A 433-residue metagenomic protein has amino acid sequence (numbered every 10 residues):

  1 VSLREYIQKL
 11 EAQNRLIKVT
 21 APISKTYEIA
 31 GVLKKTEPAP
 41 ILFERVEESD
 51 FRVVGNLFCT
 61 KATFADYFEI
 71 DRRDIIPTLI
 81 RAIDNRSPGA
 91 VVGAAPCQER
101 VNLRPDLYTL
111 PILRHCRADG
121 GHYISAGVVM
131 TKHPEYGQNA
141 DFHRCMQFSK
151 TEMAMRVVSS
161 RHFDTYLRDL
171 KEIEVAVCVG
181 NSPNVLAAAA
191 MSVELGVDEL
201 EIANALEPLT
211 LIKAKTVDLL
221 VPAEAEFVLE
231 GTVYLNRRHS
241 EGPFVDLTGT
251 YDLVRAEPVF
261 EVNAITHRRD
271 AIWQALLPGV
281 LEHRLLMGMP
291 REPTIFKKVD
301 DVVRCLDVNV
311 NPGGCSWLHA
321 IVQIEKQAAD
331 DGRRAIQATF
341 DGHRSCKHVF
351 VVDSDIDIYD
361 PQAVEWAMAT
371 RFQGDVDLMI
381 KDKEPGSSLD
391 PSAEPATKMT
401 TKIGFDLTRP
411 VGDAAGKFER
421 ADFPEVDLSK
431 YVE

Functional and structural regions predicted by a protein language model:
V1-F244, G249-V259, N263-E433: Extended, highly charged
